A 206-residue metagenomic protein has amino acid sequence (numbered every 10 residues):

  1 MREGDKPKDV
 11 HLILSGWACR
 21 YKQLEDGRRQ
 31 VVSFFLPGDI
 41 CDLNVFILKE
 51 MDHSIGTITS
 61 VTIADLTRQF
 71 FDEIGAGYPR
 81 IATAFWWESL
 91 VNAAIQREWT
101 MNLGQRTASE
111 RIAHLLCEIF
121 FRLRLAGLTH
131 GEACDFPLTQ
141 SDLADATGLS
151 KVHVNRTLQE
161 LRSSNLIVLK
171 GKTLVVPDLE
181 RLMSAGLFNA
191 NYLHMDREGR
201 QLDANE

Functional and structural regions predicted by a protein language model:
M1-D5, L24, F35-P37: Conserved short histidine dyad/triad with adjacent acidic residue
M1-H11, S15: Regulatory nucleotide-sensing modules
S15, P37, S60, R68 (+3 more regions): ATP/adenylate-binding site constellation spanning eukaryotic-like Ser/Thr protein kinases, ABC-transporter
R20-G27: Cytochrome P450 core scaffold surrounding the K-helix E-X-X-R motif and the conserved "meander" helix-loop region
S33-E98: Cyclic-nucleotide recognition modules
T59, P79-G148: Polybasic "coupling" helices that flank or enter modular domains
F121-E206: Phosphate-/nucleic-acid-contacting segments
